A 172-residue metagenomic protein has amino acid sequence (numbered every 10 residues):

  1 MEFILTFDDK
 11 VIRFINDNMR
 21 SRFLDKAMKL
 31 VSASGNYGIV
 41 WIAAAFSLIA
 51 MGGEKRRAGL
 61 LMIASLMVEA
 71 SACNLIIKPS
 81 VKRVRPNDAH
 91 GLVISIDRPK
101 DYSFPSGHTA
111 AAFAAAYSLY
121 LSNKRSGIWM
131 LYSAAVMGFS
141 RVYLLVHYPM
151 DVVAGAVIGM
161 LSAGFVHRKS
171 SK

Functional and structural regions predicted by a protein language model:
M1-V40, N74-D101: N-terminal transmembrane-helix/juxtamembrane module of multi-pass inner/ER membrane proteins
F23, E54-A58, N123-W129: Membrane-helix interface segments
S34-V40, I63, S126-Y132: Alpha-helical transmembrane segments
A45-S71: Interfacial segments of alpha-helical transmembrane regions
S47, V68, A72, I76-I77 (+2 more regions): Alpha-helical membrane-inserting segments
M51-G52, V81-K82, L145-Y148: Short helix-capping/hinge motifs at transmembrane helix termini and TM-loop junctions
A64-K78, I128-R141: Small-polar-interrupted transmembrane alpha-helices in polytopic inner-membrane proteins
G91-K172: Membrane-embedded catalytic cores of phosphoryl/pyrophosphoryl-handling enzymes
